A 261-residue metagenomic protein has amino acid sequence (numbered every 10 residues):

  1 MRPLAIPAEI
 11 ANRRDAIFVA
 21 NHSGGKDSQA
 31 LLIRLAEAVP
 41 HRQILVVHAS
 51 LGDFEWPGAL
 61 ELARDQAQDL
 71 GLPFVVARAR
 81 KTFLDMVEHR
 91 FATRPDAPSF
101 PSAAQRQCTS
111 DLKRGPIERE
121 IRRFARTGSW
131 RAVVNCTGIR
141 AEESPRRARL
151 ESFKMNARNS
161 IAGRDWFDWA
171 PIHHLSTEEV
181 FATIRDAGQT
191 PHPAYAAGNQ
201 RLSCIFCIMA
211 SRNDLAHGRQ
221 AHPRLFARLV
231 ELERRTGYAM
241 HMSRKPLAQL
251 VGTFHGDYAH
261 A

Functional and structural regions predicted by a protein language model:
M1-A261: Nucleotide-activated chemistry modules centered on ATP-dependent adenylation/adenylyltransferase
